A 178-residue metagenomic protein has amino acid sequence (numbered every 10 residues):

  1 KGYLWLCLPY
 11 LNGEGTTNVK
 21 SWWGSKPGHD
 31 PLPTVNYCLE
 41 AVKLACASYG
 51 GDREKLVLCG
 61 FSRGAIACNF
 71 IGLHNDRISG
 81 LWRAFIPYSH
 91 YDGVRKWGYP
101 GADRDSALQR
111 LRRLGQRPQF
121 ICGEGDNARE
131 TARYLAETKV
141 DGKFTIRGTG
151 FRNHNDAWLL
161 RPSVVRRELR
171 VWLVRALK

Functional and structural regions predicted by a protein language model:
K1-A41: Active-site machinery of serine-nucleophile hydrolases
C7, L58, F120-I121: Structural beta-sheet core signal
G28-N36, S62, G125-D126, L159-S163: Soluble non-cytosolic domains of exported or imported proteins
G50-S62: Alpha/beta-hydrolase fold nucleophile elbow
A65-R77: Short glycine-enriched nucleophile-adjacent loop and the immediately C-terminal alpha-helix near the catalytic center
R77-R166: The feature captures the conserved acid-bearing segment of alpha/beta-hydrolase catalytic domains
P162-K178: Catalytic active-site module of serine/aspartate enzymes centered on a nucleophile-bearing elbow/loop
